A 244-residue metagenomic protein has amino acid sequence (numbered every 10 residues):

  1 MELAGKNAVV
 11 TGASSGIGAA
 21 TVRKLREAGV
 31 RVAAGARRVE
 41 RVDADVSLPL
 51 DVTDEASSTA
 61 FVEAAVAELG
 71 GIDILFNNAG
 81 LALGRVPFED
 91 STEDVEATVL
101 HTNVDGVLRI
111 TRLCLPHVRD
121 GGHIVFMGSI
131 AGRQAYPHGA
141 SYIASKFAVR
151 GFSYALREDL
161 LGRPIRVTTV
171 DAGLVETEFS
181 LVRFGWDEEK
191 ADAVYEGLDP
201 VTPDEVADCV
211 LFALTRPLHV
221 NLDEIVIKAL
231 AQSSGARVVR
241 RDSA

Functional and structural regions predicted by a protein language model:
N7, S14-S15: Conserved glycine-rich cofactor-binding loop
L50-A60, E93: The beta1-alpha1 cofactor-binding region of Rossmann-like NAD(H)/NADP(H)-dependent oxidoreductases
V86-F88, V95-T98: Substrate-binding pocket helix/loop in short-chain dehydrogenase/reductase
T111, S145: Active-site helix of classical SDR
P116, E158-L161: Alpha-helical segment proximal to the catalytic Tyr-Lys
S129: Residue(s) in the substrate-gating loop at a strand-loop-helix junction that position the organic substrate next
T169-V170, E188-A236: C-terminal helical subdomain
